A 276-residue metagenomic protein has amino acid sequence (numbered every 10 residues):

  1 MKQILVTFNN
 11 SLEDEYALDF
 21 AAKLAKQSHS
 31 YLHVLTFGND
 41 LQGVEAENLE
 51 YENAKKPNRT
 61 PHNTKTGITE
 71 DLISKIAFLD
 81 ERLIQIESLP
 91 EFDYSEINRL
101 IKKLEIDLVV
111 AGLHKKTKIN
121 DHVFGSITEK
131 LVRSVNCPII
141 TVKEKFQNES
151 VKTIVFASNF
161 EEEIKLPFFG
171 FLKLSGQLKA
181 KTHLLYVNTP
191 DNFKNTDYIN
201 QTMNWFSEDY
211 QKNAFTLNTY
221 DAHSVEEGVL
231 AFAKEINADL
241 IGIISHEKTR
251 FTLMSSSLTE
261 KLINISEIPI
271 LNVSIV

Functional and structural regions predicted by a protein language model:
M1, E105-D107, C137, V151 (+1 more regions): Local beta-strand N-terminus motif with an aromatic residue
M1-N53, T153-T219, A238-L240, I265: Small/aliphatic-rich secondary-structure junction motif
T36, L113, Y186, I244-H246 (+1 more regions): Short secondary-structure boundary segments
E52-T66: A short acidic, glycine-rich active-site loop that binds or catalyzes chemistry on phosphate/adenosine moieties
S74-V109, Y210-E260, N264, I268: Structural beta-alpha unit
E96-E144: Hydrophobic alpha-helical segments and helix pairs
F124-I127, Y198-T202, M254-K261: Charged helix-capping and loop-helix junction motifs
I268-V276: Short, flexible loop segments at boundaries between secondary-structure elements
